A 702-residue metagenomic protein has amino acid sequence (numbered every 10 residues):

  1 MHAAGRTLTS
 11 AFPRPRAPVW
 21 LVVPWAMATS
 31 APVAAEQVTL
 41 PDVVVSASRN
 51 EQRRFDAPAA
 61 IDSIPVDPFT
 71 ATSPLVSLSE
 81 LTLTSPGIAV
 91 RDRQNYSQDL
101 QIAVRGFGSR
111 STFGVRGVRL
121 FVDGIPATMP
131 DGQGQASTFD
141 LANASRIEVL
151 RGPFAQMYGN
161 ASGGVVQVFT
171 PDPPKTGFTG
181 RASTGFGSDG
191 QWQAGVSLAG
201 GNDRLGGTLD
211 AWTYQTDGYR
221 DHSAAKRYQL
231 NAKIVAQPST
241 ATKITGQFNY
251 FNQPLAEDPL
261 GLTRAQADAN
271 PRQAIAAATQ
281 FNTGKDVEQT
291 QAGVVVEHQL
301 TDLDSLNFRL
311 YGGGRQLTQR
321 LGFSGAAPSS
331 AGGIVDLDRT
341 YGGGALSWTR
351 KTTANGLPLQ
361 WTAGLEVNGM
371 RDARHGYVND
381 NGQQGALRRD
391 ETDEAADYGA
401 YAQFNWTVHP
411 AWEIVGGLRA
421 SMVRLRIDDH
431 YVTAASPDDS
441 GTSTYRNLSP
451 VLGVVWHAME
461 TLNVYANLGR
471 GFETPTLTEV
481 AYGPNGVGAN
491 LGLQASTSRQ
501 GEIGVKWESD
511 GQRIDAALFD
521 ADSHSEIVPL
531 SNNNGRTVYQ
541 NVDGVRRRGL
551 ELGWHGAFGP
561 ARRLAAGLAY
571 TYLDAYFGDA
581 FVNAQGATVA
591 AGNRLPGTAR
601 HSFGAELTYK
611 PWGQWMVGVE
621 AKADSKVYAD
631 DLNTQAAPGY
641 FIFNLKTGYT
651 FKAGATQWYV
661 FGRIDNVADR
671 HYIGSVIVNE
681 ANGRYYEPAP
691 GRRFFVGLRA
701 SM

Functional and structural regions predicted by a protein language model:
V22, H222, V235-P238, N249 (+3 more regions): Conserved C-terminal beta-signal and adjacent last beta-strands/turns of outer-membrane beta-barrel proteins
L78-L81, Q101-R105, V118-F121, Q135-S137 (+3 more regions): N-terminal periplasmic accessory domains that precede and gate Gram-negative outer-membrane beta-barrel machines
S109, G117-V118, I125-R151: Short acidic/polar hinge/loop motifs at secondary-structure boundaries that mediate gating or recognition
T179, F186-Q215, R220-D258, G284-Q299 (+6 more regions): Transmembrane beta-barrel wall of Gram-negative outer-membrane proteins
A241-F251, D286-V432, I514-D515, R563-G567 (+1 more regions): Face-selective signature of the C-terminal outer-membrane beta-barrel domain
F248, A354-N368, E391-D522: Structural signature of Gram-negative outer-membrane beta-barrels, strongest in the C-terminal barrel of TonB-dependent
E297, S305-L321, H457, N463-G469 (+4 more regions): Membrane-embedded beta-barrel scaffold of Gram-negative outer-membrane proteins
W348-T349, I414, M422-V423, R513 (+4 more regions): Gram-negative outer-membrane beta-barrel transporters
